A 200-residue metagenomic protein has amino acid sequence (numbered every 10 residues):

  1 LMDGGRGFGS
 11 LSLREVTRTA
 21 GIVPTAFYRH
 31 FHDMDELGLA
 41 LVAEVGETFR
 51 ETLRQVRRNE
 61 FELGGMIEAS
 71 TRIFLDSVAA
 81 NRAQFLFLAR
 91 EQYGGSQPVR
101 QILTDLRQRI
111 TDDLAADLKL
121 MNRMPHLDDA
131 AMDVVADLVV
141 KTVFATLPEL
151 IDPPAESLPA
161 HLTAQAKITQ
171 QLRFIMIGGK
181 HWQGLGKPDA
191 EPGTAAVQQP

Functional and structural regions predicted by a protein language model:
G4-E36, A40: Helix-turn-helix
L13, V42-R50: Short, basic, alpha-helical segments at the C-terminal edge of helix-turn-helix-like DNA-binding modules
R54-A80, V139, Q165: Hydrophobic alpha-helical connector segments
S77, D112, A116, A136-P159 (+1 more regions): Amphipathic C-terminal alpha-helical segment
A80-P98, A115, P148-D152: Amphipathic alpha-helical segments used for helix-helix packing
Q97-R123, D133-P148, A166, Q170: Amphipathic alpha-helical packing segments from all-alpha helical-bundle domains
W182-P200: C-terminal effector-binding regulatory domain of bacterial HTH transcription factors
